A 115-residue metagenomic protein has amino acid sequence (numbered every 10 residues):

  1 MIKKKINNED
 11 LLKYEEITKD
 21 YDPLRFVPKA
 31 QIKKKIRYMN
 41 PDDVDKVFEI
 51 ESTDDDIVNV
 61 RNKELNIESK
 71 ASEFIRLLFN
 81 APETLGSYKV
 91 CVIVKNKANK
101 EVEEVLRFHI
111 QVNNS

Functional and structural regions predicted by a protein language model:
I2-P41, N62-N66, S115: Beta-sheet-dominated interaction scaffolds and their linkers
D10-L11, E15, P41-L77: Surface-exposed binding patches on compact interaction domains or structured appendages
K34-M39, L77, V90-N96: Buried hydrophobic-core signal for structured, non-transmembrane domains
R37-V44, E83, A98: Short, acidic/polar linear motifs in exposed loop/turn regions
S72, E101-E103: A structural signal for beta-strand boundary/capping segments at domain termini and interdomain linkers
E73, G86-V90: Exposed beta-strand face motif in extracellular beta-rich ectodomains
N80-G86: Short, surface-exposed loop/turn segments at beta-strand-coil junctions that are enriched for proline with nearby
E103-N113: C-terminal edge beta-strand
